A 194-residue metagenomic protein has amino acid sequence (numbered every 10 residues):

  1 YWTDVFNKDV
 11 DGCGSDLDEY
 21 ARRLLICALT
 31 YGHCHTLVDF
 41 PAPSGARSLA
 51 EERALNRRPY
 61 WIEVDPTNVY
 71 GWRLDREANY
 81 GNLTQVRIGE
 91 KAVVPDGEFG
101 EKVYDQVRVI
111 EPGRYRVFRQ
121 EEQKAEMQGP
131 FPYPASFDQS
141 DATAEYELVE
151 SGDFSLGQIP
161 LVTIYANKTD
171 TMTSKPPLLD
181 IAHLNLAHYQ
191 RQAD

Functional and structural regions predicted by a protein language model:
Y1-D194: Extended alpha-helical, oligomerization-prone segments that build pores/tubes and scaffolds
